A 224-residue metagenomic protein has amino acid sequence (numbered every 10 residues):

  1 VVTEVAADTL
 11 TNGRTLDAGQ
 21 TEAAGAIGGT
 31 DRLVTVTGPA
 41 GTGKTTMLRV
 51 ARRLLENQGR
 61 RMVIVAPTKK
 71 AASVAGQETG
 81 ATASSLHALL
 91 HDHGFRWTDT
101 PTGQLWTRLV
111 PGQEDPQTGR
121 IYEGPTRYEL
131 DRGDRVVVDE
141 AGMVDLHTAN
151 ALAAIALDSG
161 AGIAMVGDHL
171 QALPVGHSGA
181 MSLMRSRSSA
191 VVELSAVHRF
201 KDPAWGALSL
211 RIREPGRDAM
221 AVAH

Functional and structural regions predicted by a protein language model:
V1-H224: Conserved ATP-binding/catalytic motifs of P-loop helicase motor domains
